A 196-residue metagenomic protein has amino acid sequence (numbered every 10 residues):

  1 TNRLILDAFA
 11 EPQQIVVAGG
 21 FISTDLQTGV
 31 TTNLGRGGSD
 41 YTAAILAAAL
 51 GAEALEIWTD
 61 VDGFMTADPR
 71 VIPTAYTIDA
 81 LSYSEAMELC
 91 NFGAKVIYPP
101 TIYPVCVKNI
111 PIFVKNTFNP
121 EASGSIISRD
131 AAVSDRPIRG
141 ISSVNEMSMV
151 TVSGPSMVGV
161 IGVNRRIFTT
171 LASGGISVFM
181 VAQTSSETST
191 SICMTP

Functional and structural regions predicted by a protein language model:
T1-P196: C-terminal catalytic "cap/lid" subdomain
